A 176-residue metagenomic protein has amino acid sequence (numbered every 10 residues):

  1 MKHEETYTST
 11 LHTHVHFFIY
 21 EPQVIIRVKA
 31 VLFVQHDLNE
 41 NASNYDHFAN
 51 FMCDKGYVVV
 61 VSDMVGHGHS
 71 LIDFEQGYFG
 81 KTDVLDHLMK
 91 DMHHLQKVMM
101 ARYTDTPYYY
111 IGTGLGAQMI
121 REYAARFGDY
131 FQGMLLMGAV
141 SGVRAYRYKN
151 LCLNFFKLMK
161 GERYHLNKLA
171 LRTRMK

Functional and structural regions predicted by a protein language model:
M1-V24: N-terminal cap/lid segment of alpha/beta-hydrolase-fold proteins
T13, Q23-V31, Y57: Proline/glycine-enriched tight loop/beta-turn segments at coil->beta junctions that connect or precede beta-strands
D37-E40: Active-site glycine-rich loops that stabilize anionic/oxyanionic intermediates across multiple enzyme folds
N44-E75: Conserved alpha/beta-hydrolase
G80-M100: Alpha/beta-hydrolase active-site loop
R102-G114: Alpha/beta-hydrolase fold nucleophile elbow
G112-E122: Glycine-rich nucleophile elbow surrounding the catalytic serine of serine-hydrolase chemistry
R121-K176: Alpha/beta-hydrolase-fold enzymes
